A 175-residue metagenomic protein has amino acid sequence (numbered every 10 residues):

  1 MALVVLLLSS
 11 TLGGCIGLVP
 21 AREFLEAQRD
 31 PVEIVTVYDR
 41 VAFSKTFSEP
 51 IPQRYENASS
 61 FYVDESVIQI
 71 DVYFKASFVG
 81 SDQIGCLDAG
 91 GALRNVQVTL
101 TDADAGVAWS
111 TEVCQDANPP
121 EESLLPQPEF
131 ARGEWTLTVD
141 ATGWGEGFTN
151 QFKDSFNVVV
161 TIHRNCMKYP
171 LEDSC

Functional and structural regions predicted by a protein language model:
M1-A27: Secretory targeting signatures
L18-E33, Q97-D102, F130-C175: C-terminal edge strands of extracellular/lumenal beta-sandwich accessory domains
L18-Y62: Low-complexity, Ser/Thr/Pro-rich intrinsically disordered segments found in N-terminal tails, propeptides, targeting
T46-S110, N118: Acidic, Ser/Thr/Pro-rich low-complexity intrinsically disordered segments
S59-S60, L124-P128: Beta-strand-rich interaction surfaces with strong enrichment in secreted/lumenal proteins
T111, D116-P119, G147-D154: Loop-rich non-cytosolic ectodomains and luminal regions
D116-L124, G133: Aromatic sugar-binding surface patches on proteins that engage polysaccharides or sugar-phosphate polymers
